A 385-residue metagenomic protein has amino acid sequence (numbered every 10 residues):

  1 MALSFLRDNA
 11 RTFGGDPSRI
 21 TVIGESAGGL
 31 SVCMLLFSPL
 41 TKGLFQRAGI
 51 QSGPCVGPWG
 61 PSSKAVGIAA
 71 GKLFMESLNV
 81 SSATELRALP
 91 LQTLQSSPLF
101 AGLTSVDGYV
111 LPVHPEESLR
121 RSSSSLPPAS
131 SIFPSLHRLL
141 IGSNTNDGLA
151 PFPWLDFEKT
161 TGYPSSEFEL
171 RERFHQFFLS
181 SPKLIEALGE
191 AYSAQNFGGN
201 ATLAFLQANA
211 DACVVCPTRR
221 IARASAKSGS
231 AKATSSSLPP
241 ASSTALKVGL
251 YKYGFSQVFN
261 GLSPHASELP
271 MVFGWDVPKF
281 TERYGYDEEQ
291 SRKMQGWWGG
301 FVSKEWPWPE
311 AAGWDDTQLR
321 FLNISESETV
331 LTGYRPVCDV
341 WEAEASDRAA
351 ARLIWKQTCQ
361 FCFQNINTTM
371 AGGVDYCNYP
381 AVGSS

Functional and structural regions predicted by a protein language model:
M1, A27, S31, V66-A69 (+6 more regions): Generic recognition of stable, solvent-exposed alpha-helical segments in well-folded globular domains
M1-A83, V113, S118-F152, L238-P240 (+1 more regions): Serine-hydrolase-like catalytic core of hydrolytic proteins
L3, R7, C33-L36, G71-M75 (+10 more regions): Non-transmembrane alpha-helical segments in soluble domains of secreted/periplasmic/extracellular proteins
S18, V80-L89, N200, L250-K252 (+1 more regions): Surface-exposed patches in mature extracellular/periplasmic domains of secreted proteins
S26, P54, P90, N144 (+2 more regions): Short, flexible loop/turn elements at secondary-structure junctions
N79, S122-S123, P128, N200 (+2 more regions): N-linked glycosylation sites
Q92-E288: Substrate-gating cap/lid region and adjacent catalytic-acid/histidine neighborhood within extracellular/lumenal
Q207, V215-S385: Mobile gating loops/cap/lid regions near enzyme active sites that modulate substrate access
